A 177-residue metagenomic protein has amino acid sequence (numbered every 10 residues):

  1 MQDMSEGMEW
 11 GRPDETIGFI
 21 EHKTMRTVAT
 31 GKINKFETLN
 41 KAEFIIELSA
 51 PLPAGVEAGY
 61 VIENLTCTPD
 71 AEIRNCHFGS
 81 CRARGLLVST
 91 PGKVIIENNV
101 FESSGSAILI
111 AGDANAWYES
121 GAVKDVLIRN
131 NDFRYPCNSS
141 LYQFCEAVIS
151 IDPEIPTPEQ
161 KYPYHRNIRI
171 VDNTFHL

Functional and structural regions predicted by a protein language model:
M1-L177: Extracellular parallel beta-helix/beta-solenoid repeat domains
